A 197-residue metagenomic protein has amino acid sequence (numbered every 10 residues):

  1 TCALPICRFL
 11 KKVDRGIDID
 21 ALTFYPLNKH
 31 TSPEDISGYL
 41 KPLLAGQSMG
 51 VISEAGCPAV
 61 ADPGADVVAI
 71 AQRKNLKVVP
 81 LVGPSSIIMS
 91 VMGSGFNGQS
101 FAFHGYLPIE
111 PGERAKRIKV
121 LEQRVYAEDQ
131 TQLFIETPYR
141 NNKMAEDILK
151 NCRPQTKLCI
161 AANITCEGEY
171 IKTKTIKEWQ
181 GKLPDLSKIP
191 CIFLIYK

Functional and structural regions predicted by a protein language model:
T1-L4: Short, small-residue-biased leader/transition segments that mark boundaries at the very start of proteins
K11-A21: N-terminal positively charged helical leader segments and presequences
T23, L44-S48, Y126-K197: A contiguous loop/helix-start segment that scaffolds small-molecule binding in enzyme catalytic cores
L27-V78: Glycine/small-residue-rich loop that forms an oxyanion/phosphate-binding "nest" at active or ligand-binding sites
H30-D35, I109-G112, R140, C166-E169: A short acidic, often aromatic-flanked loop/helix-cap motif at beta-alpha or helix-coil junctions that lines enzyme
S37, D62, S90-G93, E113-K116 (+2 more regions): Short, well-ordered secondary-structure micro-motifs
D62, D66-R124: Class I SAM-dependent methyltransferase SAM-binding "motif I" and its flanking Rossmann-like core
